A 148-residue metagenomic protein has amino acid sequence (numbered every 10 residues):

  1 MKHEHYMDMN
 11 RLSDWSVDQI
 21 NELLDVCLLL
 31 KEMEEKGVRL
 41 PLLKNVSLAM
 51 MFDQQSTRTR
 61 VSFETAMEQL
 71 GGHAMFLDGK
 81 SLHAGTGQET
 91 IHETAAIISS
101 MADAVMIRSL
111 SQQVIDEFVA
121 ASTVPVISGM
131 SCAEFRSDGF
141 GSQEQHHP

Functional and structural regions predicted by a protein language model:
M1-V61, T65: Positively charged, low-complexity intrinsically disordered leader regions
L43-H147: Phosphate/diphosphate ligand-binding glycine-rich loop within oxidoreductases
